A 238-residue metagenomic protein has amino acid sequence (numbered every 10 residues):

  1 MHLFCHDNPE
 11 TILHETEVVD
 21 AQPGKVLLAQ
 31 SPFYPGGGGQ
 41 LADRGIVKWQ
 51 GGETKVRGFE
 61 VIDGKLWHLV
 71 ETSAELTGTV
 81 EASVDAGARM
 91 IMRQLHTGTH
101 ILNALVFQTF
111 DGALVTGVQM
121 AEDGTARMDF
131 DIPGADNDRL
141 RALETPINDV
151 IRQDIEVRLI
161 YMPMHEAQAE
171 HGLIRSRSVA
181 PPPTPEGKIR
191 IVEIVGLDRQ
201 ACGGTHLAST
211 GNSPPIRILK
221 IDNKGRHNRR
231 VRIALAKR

Functional and structural regions predicted by a protein language model:
M1-R238: Active-/binding-site microenvironments in catalytic and ligand-binding cores
